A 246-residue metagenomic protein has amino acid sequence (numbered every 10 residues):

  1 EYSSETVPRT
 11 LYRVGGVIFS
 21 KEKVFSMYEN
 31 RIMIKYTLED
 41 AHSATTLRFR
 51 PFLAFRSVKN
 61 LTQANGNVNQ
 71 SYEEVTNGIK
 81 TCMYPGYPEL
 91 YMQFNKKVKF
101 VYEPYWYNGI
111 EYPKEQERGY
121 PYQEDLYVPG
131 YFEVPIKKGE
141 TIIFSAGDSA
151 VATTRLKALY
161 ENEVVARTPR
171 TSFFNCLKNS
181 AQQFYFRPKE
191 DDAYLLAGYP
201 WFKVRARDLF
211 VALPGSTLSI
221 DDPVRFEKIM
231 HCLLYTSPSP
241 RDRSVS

Functional and structural regions predicted by a protein language model:
E1-M27, P113: Extended, loop-rich substrate-binding clefts of extracytoplasmic carbohydrate-active enzymes
S20-E22, R31-K35, Y127-F132, V211-P214: Short alpha-helical segments and helix-capping/turn motifs at coil-helix boundaries
S26-R31, A41-V204: Acidic/polar, glycine-enriched structural segments that form the non-catalytic walls/loops of the carbohydrate-binding
F202-L233: Alpha-helical support elements that line or immediately flank enzyme active sites and cofactor-binding pockets
Y235-D242: Conserved small/polar residues in nucleotide/adenosyl-binding loops
S246: Extended ligand-binding groove/face enriched in aromatic
